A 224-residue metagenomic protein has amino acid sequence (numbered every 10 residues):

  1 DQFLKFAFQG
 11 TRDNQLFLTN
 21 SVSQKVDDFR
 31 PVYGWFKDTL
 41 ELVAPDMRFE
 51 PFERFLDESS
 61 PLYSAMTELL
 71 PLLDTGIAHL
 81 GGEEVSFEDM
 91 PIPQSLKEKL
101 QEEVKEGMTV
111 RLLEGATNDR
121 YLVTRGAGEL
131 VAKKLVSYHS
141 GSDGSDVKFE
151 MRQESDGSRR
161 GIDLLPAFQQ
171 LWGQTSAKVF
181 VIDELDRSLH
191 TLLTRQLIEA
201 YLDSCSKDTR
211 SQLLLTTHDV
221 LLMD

Functional and structural regions predicted by a protein language model:
D1-E103: Electropositive, glycine-dotted interaction segments that contact anionic polymers or phosphate-rich ligands
G10, L72-D74, A127-E129, D143 (+1 more regions): A generic structural signal for short, solvent-exposed coil/turn residues that cap or connect secondary-structure
L18-D27, N118-L122, M151-G157: Short, mixed-charge, low-aromatic patches
V32-D46, G128-G144: A short mid-domain helix/strand-loop element embedded in enzyme catalytic domains that forms or borders the active-site
E58-L62, G126-E129, Q153-D156: Short, contiguous, pocket-lining structural segments that sit at or immediately flank catalytic/ligand-binding sites
M66-E68, L122-R125, F168, L221-L222: Generic recognition of flexible, low-complexity loop/linker segments
M90-E129: Mixed-charge, low-complexity intrinsically disordered segments
A132-D224: Switch/communication elements of ASCE P-loop NTPase nucleotide-binding domains
